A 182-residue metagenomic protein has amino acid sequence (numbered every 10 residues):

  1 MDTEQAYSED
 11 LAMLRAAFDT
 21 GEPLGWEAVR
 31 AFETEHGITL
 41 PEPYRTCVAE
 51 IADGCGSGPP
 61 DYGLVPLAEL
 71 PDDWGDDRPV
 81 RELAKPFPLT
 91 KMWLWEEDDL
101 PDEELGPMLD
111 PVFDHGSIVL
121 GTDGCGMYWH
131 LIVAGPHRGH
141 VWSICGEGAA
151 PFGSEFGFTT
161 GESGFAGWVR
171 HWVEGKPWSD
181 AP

Functional and structural regions predicted by a protein language model:
M1-T122: A surface-exposed partner-binding patch
E50, G121-D123, I132-A134, E147: Structured loops at beta-to-helix junctions and adjacent beta-edge loops in soluble globular domains
C55-G58, L67-A68, G135, A166 (+1 more regions): Basic, Gly/Ser/Thr-rich N-terminal segments that form RNA-phosphate-binding interfaces in CRISPR RAMP
V112, D123, G157-G161: Short amphipathic alpha-helical interaction segments
H115, P136-H137: A short, compositionally biased
C125-M127: Short acidic/polar mixed-charge low-complexity motifs
W129-L131, R138-E174: Glycine-rich, aromatic-bearing surface loops/beta-hairpins
W172-P182: Long, charged low-complexity regulatory segments
